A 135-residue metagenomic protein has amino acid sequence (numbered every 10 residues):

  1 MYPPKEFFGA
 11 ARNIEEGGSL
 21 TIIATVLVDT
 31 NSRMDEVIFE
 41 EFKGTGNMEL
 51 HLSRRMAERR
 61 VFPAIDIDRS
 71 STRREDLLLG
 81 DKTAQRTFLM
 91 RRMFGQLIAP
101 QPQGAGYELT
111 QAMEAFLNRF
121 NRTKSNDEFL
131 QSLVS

Functional and structural regions predicted by a protein language model:
M1-S135: P-loop NTPase catalytic core
